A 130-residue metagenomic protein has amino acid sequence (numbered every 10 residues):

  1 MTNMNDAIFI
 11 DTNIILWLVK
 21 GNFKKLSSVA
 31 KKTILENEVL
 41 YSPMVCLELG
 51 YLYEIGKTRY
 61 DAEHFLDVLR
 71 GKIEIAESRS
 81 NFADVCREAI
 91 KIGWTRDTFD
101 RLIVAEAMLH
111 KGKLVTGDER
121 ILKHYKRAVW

Functional and structural regions predicted by a protein language model:
M1-M4, K72, V104-W130: Acidic, PIN/NYN-like endoribonuclease modules and their adjacent C-terminal/linker elements
M1-Y41, I55-D67, R120-K123: Short, well-structured N-terminal submotif of metal-dependent ribonuclease cores
I14-I15, V45, D84-V85, I103 (+1 more regions): Alpha-helix capping/helix-boundary segments
V19, Y53, A89-G93, Y125-K126: Short, flexible helix/strand-to-coil boundary loops that buttress conserved ligand/catalytic motifs in alpha/beta
S42, F99, G117: Replace "coordinates the UDP/GDP/TDP-sugar" with "coordinates nucleotide-activated sugar donors
E48-G50, T58: N-terminal helical cap/lid subdomain that shapes the substrate entry/recognition surface in HAD-like hydrolases
H64-G93: Acidic catalytic patch
